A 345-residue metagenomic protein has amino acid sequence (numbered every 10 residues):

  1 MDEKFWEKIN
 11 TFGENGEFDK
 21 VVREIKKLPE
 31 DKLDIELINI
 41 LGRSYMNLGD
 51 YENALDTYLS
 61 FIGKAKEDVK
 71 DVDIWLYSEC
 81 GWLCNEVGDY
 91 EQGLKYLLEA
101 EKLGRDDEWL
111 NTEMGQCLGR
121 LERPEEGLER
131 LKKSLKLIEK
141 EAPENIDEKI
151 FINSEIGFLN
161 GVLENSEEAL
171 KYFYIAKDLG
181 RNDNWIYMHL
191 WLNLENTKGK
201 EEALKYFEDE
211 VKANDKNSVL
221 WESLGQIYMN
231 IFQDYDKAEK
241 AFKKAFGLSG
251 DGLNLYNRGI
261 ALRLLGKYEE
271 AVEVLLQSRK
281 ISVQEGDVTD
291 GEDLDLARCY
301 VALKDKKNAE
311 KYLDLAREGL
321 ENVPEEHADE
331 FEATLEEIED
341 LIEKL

Functional and structural regions predicted by a protein language model:
E3, E36, D71-W75, W109 (+8 more regions): Start-of-helix register in tetratricopeptide repeats
N10, R43, W82, Q116 (+5 more regions): Residue-level recognition of tetratricopeptide repeat
N15, L48, V87, L121 (+5 more regions): Structural motif corresponding to the intra-repeat A-B loop/turn of tetratricopeptide repeats
F18, Y51, Y90, P124 (+5 more regions): TPR-repeat structural position
K27-L28, F61, E99-A100, K133-S134 (+5 more regions): Canonical positions in the second alpha-helix
K32-L33, K66, R105, E139 (+5 more regions): Short coil turns that delineate tetratricopeptide repeat
